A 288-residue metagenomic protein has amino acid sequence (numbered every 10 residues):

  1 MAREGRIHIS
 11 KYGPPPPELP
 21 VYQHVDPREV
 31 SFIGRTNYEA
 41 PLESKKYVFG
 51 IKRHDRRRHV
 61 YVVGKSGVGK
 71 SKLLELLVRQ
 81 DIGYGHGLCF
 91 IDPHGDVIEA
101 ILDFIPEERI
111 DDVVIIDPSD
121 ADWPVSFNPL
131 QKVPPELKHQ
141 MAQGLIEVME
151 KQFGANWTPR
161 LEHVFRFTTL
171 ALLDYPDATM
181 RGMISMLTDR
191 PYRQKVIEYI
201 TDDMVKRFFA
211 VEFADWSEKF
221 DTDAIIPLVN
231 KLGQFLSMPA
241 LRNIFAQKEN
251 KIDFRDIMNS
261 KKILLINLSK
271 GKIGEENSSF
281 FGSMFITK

Functional and structural regions predicted by a protein language model:
M1-N37, P239-A240: An aromatic-glycine-centered, glycine-rich loop/turn in mixed alpha/beta architecture
N37-S44, R53-D55, V60-V68, L73-K288: P-loop NTPase motor domains
V48-G50: Well-ordered beta-strand positions in beta-sheet-rich domains
